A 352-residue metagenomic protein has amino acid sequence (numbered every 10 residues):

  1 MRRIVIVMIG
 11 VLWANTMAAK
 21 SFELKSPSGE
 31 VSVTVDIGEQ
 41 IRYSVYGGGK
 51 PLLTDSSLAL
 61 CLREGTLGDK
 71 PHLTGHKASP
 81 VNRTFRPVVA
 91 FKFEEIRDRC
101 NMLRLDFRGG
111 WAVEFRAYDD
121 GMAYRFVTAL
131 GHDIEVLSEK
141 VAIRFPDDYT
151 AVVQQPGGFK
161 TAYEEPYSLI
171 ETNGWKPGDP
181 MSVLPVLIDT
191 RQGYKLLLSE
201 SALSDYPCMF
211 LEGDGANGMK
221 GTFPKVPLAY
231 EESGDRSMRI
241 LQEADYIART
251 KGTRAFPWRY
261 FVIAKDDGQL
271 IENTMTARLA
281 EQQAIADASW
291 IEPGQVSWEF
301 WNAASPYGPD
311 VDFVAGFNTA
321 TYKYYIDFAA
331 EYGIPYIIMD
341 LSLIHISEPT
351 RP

Functional and structural regions predicted by a protein language model:
I4-W13: Sec-dependent N-terminal signal peptides
V5, G109, D119-D120, A330-I334: Short, solvent-exposed loop/edge-beta patches enriched in aromatic
N15-S21: Bacterial Sec-dependent signal peptides at the C-terminal "C-region" and cleavage site
S21-Q283: N-terminal accessory beta-strand-rich subdomains and adjacent acidic, glycine-rich linkers that precede catalytic cores
K251-F328, Y332, Y336: An acidic-aromatic substrate-binding cleft motif
S342-P352: Residue-level detector of conserved catalytic or cofactor/ligand-binding positions in enzyme active sites
